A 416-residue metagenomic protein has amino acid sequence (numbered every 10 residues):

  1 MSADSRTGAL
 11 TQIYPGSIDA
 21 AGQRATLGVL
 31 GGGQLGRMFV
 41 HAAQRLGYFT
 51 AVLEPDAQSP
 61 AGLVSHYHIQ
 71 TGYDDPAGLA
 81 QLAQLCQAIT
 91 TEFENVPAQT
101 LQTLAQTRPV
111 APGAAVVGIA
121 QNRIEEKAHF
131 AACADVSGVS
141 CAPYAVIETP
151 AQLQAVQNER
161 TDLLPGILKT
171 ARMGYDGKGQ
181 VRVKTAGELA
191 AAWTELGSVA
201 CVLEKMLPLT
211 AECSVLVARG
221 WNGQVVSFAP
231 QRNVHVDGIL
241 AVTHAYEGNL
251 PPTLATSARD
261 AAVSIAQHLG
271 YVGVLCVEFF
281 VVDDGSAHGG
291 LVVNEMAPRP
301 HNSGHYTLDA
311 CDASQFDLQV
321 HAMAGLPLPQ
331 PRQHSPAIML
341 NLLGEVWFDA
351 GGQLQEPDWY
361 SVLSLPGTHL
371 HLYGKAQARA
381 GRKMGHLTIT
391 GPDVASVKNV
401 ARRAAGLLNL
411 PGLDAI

Functional and structural regions predicted by a protein language model:
M1-E125, C133-S137, A151: ATP-binding N-terminal substructure of ATP-dependent carboxylate-amine bond-forming enzymes
R6, Q23, H321-I416: Peripheral (often C-terminal) accessory segments that flank ATP-dependent C-N-forming ligase machineries
A25, A142, K178, A211-C213 (+6 more regions): Change "...and in nucleic-acid phosphodiester-cleaving endonucleases..." to "...and in nucleic-acid processing enzymes
T107, G113-V181: A conserved helix-loop-beta module that forms one wall/lid of the active-site cleft in ATP-utilizing catalytic domains
P143, P165-L168, A200-E204, C276 (+2 more regions): A short linear hydrophobic-aromatic micro-motif
G179-H288: Internal nucleotide-binding/catalytic subdomain
S257-V277, A297-D349: Active-site "cap" helix and flanking loop/linker of ATP-utilizing ligase/carboxylase catalytic domains
